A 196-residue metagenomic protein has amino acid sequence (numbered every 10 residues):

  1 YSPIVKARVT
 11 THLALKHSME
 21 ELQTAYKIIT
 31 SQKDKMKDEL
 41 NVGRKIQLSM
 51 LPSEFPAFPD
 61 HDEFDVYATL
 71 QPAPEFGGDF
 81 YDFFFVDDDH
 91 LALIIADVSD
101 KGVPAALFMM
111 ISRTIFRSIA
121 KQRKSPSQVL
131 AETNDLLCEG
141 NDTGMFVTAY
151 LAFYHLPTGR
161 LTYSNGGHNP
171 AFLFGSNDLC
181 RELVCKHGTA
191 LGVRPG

Functional and structural regions predicted by a protein language model:
Y1-E20: N-terminal membrane insertion elements
A25-G196: … and, occasionally, acidic/histidine-rich disordered N-termini of signaling adaptors
